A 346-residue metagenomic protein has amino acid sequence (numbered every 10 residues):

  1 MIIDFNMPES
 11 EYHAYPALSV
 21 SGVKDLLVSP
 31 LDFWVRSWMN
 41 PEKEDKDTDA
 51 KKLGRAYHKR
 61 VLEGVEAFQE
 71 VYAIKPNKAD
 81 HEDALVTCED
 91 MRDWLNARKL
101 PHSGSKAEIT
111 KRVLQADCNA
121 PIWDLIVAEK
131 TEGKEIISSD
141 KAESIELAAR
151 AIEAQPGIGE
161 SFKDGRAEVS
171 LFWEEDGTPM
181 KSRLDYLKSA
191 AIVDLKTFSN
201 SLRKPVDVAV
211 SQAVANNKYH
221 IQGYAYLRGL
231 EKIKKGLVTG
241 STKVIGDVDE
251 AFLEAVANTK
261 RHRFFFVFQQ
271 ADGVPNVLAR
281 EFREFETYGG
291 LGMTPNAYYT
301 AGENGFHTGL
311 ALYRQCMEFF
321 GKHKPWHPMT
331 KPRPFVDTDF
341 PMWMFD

Functional and structural regions predicted by a protein language model:
M1-R183: Metal-dependent nuclease catalytic cores that hydrolyze phosphodiester bonds in DNA/RNA, characterized by
K43-K46, P205-N217: Short histidine-centered catalytic/ligand-binding loop motif
K59-R60, D93, A191, A225-G229: Residue-level signal for well-ordered alpha-helical scaffold segments within enzymatic catalytic domains
V61-E66, E175, T197-N200, E231-K235: Hydrophobic/aromatic-lined pockets within catalytic cores
G157-K163, K188-L195, E231-T239: Secondary-structure boundary elements
D164, G177-K181, K188-A190, T259-R261 (+1 more regions): Coil-to-beta-strand transition motifs
L184-A209: Conserved catalytic cores of phosphodiester-cleaving nucleases, focusing on short active-site segments
A215-H220, A225-D346: Metal-dependent nuclease catalytic regions and adjoining charged, substrate-binding loops involved in nucleic-acid end
